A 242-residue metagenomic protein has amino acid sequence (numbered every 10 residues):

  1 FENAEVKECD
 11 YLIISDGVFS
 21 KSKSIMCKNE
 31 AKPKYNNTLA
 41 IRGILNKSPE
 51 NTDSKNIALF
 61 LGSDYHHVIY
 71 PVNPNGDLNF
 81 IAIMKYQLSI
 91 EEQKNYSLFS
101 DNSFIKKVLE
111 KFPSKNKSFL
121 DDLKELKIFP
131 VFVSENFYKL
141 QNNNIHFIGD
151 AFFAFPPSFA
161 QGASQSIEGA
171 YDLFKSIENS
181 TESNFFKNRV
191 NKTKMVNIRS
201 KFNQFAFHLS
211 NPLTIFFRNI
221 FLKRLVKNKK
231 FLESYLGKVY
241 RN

Functional and structural regions predicted by a protein language model:
F1-N116: Conserved FAD-binding catalytic core of PHBH/FMO-like flavoproteins
I13-I14, I41, I69, F104-I105 (+1 more regions): Conserved mid-domain beta->alpha element of the FAD-binding
D16-G17, Y171, N211, K229: Alpha-helix N-cap/helix-start capping motif
K23-S24, G149, R189, F217-R218: Short, cationic motifs built from Arg/Lys/His that form the positively charged side of catalytic pockets
F104-K111, F207, F221-R224: Helix-loop "lid/cap" segments that line or gate small-molecule binding pockets
H208-R218: A charged, well-structured terminal subsegment
N219-N242: C-terminal auxiliary extensions adjacent to catalytic cores
